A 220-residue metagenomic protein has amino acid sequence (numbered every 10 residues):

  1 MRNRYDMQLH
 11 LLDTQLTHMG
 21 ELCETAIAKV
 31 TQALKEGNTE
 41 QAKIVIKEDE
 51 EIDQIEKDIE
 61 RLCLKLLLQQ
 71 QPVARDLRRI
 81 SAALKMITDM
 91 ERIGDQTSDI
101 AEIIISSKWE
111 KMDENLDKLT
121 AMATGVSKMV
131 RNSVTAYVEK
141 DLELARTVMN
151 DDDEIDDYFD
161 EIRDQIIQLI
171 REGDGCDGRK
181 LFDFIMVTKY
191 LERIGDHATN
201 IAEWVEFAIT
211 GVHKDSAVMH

Functional and structural regions predicted by a protein language model:
M1-H220: Cytosolic, long alpha-helical scaffolding segments
